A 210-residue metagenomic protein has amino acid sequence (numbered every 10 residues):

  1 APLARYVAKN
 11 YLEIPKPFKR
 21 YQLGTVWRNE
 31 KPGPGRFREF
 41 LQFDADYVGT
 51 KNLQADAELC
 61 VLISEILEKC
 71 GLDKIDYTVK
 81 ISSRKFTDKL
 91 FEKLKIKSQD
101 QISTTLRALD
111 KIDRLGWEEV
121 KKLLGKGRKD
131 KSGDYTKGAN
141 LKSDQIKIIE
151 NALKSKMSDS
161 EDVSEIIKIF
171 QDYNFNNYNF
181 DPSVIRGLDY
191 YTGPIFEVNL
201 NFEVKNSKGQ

Functional and structural regions predicted by a protein language model:
A1-Y190, E197-G209: Extended, charged alpha-beta segments that form solvent-exposed binding/catalytic grooves in nucleic-acid-handling
